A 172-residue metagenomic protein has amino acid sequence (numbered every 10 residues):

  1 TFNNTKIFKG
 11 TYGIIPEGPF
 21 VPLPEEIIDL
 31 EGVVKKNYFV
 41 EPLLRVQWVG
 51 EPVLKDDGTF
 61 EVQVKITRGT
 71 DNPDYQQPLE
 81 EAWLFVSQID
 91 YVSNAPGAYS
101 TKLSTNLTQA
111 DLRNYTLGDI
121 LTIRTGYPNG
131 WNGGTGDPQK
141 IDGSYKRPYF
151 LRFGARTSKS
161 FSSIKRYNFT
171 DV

Functional and structural regions predicted by a protein language model:
T1, A95-G126, T170: Solvent-exposed serine/threonine-rich low-complexity stretches and specific carbohydrate-binding patches
T5, G13-L43: Structured interaction patches on ligand/partner-binding surfaces of diverse proteins
I7, G13, D119, I123-S163 (+1 more regions): Beta-strand-rich modules
F20-I27, D74-Q76, S160-F169: Beta-sandwich strand segments
L30-K35, E41-L43, D57, A110-G118 (+3 more regions): Solvent-exposed, conformationally flexible loop/turn segments
L44-E51: Proline-enriched interdomain boundary motifs that mark the N-terminal boundary and often initiate the first structured
G58-V62: Structural beta-strand segments of beta-rich domains
G69-S104: Solvent-exposed loop/turn segments flanking beta-strands in beta-repeat/beta-sandwich domains
